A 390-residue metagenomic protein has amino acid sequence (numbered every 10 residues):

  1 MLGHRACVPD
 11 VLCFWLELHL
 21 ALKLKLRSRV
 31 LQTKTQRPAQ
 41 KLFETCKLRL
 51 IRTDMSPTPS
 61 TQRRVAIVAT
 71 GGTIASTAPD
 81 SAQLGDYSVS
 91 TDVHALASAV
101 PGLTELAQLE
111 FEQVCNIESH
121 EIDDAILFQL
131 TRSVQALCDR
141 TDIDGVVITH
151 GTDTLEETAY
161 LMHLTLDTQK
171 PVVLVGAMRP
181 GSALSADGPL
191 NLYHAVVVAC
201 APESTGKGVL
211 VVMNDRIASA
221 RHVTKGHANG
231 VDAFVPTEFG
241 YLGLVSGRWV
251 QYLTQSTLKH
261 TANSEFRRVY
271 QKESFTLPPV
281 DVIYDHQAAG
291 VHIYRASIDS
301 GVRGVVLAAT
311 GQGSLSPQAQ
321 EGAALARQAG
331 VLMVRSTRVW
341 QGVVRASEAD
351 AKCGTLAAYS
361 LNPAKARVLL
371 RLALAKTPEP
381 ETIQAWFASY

Functional and structural regions predicted by a protein language model:
R5-V11, E44: Short hydrophobic alpha-helical segments enriched in small aliphatic residues
L50, M55-L137, Q341: ATP/NTP phosphate-donor binding region
T61-Q62, V68-G72, D92, L96-L103 (+2 more regions): Accessory alpha-helical/coil subdomains and C-terminal extensions that flank or cap enzyme catalytic cores
R140-L155, S300-Q312: Short acidic, glycine-rich surface-loop motifs adjacent to enzyme active sites
I148-K170, L315-A324: Short Gly/Thr/Asp-enriched flexible loops that form oxyanion-binding sites at enzyme active sites
L174-G247: Internal gly/pro-rich beta-alpha loop/helix module that stabilizes soluble enzyme cofactors or their anionic handles
Q312-Y390: C-terminal non-catalytic interaction/assembly regions of soluble proteins
